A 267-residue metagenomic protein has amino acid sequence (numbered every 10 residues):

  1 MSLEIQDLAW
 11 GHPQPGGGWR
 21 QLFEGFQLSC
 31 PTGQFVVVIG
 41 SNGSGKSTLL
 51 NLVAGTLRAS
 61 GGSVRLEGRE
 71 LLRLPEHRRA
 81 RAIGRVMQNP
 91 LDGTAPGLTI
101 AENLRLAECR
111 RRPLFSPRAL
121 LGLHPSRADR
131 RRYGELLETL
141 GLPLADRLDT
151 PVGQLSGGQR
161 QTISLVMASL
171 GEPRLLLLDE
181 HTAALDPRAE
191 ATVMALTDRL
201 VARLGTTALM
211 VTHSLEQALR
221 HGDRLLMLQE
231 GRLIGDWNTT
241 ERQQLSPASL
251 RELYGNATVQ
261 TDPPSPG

Functional and structural regions predicted by a protein language model:
S2, G11-G25, P75: A short, flexible loop at the N-terminus of ABC-type nucleotide-binding domains that lies
I39-S41: The feature captures the beta-strand-to-loop junction immediately N-terminal to the Walker
A54: Helix-to-loop junction immediately C-terminal to a conserved catalytic motif
G62-E70, W237: Conserved ABC transporter NBD signature motif
E70-G84, D92, S126, R130 (+1 more regions): ABC ATPase NBD coupling module
A168-S169: ABC ATPase C-loop
T212-H213: H-loop/switch region of ABC-family ATPase nucleotide-binding domains
R232-G255: Conserved beta-strand-loop-alpha-helix hinge in the C-terminal portion of ABC ATPase nucleotide-binding domains
